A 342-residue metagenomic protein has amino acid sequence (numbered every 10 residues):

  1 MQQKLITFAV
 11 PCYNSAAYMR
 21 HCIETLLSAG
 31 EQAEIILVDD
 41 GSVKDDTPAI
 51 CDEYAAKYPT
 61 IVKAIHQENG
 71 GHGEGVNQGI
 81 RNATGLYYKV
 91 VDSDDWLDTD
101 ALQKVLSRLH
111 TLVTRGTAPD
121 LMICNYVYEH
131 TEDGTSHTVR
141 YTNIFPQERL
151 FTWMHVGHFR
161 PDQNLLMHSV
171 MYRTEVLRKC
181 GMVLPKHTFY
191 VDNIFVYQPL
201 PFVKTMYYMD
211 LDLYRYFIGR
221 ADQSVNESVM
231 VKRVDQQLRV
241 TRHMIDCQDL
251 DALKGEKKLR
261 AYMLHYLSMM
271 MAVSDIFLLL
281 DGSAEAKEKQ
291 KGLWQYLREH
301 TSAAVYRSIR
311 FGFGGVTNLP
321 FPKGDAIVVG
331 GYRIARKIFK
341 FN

Functional and structural regions predicted by a protein language model:
M1-T25: N-proximal low-complexity "stem/linker" segments adjacent to membrane-targeting elements
E24-A33: Short, acidic, metal-binding catalytic loop of nucleotide-sugar glycosyltransferases
D39-I50: A conserved acidic beta->alpha catalytic loop
Q67-A83: Glycine-rich, basic loop-to-helix element that forms the pyrophosphate-binding segment of sugar-nucleotide handling
H72, D95-M206, Y214, I218-M230: Donor-binding/catalytic cores of nucleotide-activated saccharide and glycerol-phosphate transferases/polymerases
Y88: Short aromatic/hydrophobic "clamp" motif used to bind/position activated sugar donors
L211-R220, N226-K254, M269-A303: Catalytic core of nucleotide-sugar-dependent glycosyltransferases
L279-N342: Membrane-interface aromatic/basic loop that binds lipid-linked glycans or pyrophosphate carriers, typified by
